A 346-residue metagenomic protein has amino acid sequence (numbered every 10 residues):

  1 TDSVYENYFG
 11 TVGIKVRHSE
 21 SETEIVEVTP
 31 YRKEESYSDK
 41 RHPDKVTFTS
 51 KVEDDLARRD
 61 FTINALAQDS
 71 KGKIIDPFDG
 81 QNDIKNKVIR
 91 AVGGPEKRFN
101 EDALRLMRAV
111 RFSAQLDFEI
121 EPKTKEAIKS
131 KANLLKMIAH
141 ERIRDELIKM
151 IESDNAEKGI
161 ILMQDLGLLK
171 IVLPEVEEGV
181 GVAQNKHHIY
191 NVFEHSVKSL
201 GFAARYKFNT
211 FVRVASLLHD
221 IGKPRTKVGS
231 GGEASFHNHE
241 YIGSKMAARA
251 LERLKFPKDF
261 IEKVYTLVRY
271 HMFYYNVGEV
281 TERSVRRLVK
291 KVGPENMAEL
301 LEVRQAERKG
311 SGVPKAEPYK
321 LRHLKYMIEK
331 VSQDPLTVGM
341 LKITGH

Functional and structural regions predicted by a protein language model:
T1-H346: Catalytic cores of the polymerase beta-like nucleotidyltransferase superfamily and closely associated nucleotide
